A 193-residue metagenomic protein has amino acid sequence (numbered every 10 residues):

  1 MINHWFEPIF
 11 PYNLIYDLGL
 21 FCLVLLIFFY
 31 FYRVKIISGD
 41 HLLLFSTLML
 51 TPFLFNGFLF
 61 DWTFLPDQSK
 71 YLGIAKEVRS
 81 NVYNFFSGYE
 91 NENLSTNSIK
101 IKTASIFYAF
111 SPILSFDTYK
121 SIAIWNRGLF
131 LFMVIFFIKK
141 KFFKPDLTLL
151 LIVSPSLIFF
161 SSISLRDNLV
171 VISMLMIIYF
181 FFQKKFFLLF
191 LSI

Functional and structural regions predicted by a protein language model:
M1-P11: Short, strongly hydrophobic alpha-helical membrane anchors
N13-L65: Transmembrane signal-anchor helices characteristic of membrane glycosylation enzymes that use polyprenol
L26-F31, Y108-F110, S121-F143: Transmembrane-helix motifs of polytopic, lipid-linked glycan transferases
S38, I135-S156: Transmembrane-helix signature of polytopic, membrane-embedded enzymes that assemble or transfer cell-envelope glycans
D67-D117: Short hydrophobic/aromatic helix or loop-helix immediately within or flanking a transmembrane segment in polytopic
G128-L131, I152, N168-Y179: Alpha-helical transmembrane segments of multi-pass membrane proteins
I138-P145, I177-L188: Membrane-interface transmembrane helices that cradle and orient dolichyl/undecaprenyl
S162-D167: Short acidic/glycine- and proline-prone juxtamembrane loop motifs at membrane-interface regions of multi-pass membrane
